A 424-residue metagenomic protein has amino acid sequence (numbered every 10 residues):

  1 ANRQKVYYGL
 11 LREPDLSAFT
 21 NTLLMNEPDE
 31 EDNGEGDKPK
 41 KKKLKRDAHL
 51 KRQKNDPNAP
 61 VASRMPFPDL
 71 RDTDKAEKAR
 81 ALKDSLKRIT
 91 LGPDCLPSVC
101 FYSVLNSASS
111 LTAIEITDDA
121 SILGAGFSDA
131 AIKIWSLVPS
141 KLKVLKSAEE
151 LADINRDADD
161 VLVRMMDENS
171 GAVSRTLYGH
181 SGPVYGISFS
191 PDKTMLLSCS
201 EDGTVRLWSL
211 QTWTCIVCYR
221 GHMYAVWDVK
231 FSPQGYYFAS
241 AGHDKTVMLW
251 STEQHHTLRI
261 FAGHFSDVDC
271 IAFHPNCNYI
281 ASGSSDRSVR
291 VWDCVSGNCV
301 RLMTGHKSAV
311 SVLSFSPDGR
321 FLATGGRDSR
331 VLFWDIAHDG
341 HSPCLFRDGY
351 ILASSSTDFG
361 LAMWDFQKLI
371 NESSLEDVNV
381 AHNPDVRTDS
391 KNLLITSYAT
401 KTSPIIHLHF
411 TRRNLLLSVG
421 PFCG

Functional and structural regions predicted by a protein language model:
A1-A108, V138-V163, R412, F422: Intrinsically disordered terminal extensions that flank WD40 beta-propeller domains in eukaryotic WD-repeat scaffold
D69-T73, Q367-G424: Terminal intrinsically disordered, low-complexity extensions flanking WD-repeat/beta-propeller proteins
F101-L105, V144-E150, M165-E168, S174-G179 (+8 more regions): Short C-terminal beta-strands that terminate individual repeats in beta-propeller domains, predominantly WD40 blades
S107, E115-A120, S188-K193, V229-G235 (+8 more regions): Loop/turn segments within WD40 beta-propeller blades
S121-G124, R175, K193-L197, R206-L207 (+11 more regions): Structural hallmark of WD40 beta-propellers
G126-D129, S198-D202, M223, F231-Q234 (+9 more regions): Conserved strand-to-loop turn within each blade of WD40 beta-propeller repeats
I132-L137, I187, C199, V205-W208 (+10 more regions): WD40-repeat beta-propellers
